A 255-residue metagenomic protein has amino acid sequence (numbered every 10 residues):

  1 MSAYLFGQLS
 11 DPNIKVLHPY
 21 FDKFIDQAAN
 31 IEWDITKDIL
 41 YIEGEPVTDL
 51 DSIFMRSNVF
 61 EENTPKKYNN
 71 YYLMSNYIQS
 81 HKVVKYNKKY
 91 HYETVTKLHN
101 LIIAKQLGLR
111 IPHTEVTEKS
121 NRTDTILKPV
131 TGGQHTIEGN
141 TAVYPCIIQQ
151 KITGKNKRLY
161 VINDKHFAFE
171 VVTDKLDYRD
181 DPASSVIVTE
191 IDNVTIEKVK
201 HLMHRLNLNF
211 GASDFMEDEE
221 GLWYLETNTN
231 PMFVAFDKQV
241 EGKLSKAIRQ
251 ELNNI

Functional and structural regions predicted by a protein language model:
M1-Y4: Extreme N-terminal starter segment of soluble prokaryotic enzymes
L9-I111: Conserved N-proximal alpha/beta basic substrate-recognition cap immediately N-terminal to, or forming the N-lobe
T36-K37, V161-K165, D218-E220: Short acidic-glycine loop/turn motifs at beta-strand connectors
L98, L107-L109, H113-T136, V143: Hydrophobic, aromatic-enriched interface-forming segments
H113, C146-I148, F210-S213: A short linear hydrophobic-aromatic micro-motif
T125, F167, G211, W223-L225: Protein kinase-like catalytic core scaffold
T125, P129-L206: Phosphate-binding site of ATP-dependent enzymes
E190, H204, L208, E217-I255: C-terminal active-site "lid" helix and adjoining low-complexity regulatory extension at the edge of ATP-using catalytic
